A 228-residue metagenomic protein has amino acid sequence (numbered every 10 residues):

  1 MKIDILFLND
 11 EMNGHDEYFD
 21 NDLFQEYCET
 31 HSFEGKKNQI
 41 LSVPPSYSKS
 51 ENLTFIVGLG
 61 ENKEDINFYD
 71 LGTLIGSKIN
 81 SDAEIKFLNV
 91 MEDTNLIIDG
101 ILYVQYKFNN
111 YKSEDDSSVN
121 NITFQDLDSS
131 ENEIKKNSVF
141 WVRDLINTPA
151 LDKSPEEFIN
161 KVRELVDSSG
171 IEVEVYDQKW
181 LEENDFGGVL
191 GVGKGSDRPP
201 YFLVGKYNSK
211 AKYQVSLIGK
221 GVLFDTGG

Functional and structural regions predicted by a protein language model:
M1-G221: Short amphipathic alpha-helical segment within the helicase RecA-like ATPase core that mediates nucleic-acid
G228: Short acidic (Asp/Glu) and glycine-rich catalytic loops that position anionic groups and cofactors
